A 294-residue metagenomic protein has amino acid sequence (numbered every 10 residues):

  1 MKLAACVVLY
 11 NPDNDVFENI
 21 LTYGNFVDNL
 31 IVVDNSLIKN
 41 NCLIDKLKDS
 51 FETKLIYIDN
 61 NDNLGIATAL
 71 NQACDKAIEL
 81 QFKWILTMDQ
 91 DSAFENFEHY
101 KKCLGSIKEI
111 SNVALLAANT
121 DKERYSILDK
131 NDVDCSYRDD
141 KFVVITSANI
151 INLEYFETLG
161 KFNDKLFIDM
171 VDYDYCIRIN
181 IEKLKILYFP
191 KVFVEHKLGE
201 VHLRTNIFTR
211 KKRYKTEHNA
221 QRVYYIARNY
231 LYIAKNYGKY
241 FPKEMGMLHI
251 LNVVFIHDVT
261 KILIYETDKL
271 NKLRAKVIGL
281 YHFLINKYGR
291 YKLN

Functional and structural regions predicted by a protein language model:
C6-F26, N40: Short, well-formed alpha-helical segments that are part of the catalytic scaffolds of diverse glycosyltransferases
V33-I44, D62, S92-A93: A conserved acidic beta->alpha catalytic loop
N60-A77: Glycine-rich, basic loop-to-helix element that forms the pyrophosphate-binding segment of sugar-nucleotide handling
F82-D91: Short beta-strand-to-loop acidic/aromatic patch adjacent to the donor-nucleotide binding site
A93-D129: Conserved donor NDP-sugar-binding/catalytic core segment of glycosyltransferases
D134-I151, Y214-H218: A recurrent flexible, glycine/aromatic-enriched loop bordering the glycosyltransferase active site that acts as
Y155, G160, K165-G199: A short, conserved alpha-helix in the catalytic core of glycosyltransferases
A234-N294: Non-catalytic, C-terminal membrane-associated alpha-helical segments of glycosyltransferases
